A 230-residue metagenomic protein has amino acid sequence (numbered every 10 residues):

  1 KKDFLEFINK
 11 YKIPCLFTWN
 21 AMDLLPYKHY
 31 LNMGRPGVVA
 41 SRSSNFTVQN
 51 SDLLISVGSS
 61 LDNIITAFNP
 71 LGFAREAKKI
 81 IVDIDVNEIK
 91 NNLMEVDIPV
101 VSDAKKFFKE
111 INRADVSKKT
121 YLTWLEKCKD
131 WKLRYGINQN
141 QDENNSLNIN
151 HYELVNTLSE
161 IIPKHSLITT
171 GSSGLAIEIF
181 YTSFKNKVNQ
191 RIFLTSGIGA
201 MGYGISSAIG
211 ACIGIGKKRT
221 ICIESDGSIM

Functional and structural regions predicted by a protein language model:
K1, L61-D62, N148-I149, S228-M230: Active-site glycine- and acidic-residue-rich loops that bind and position anionic ligands or nucleotide-like cofactors
K1-V82, N186-K217: Glycine-rich, anion-gripping cofactor-binding loops and their flanking helix/strand elements in enzyme active sites
F4, K129-K217: Active-site diphosphate/adenylate-binding microenvironment
A21-P26, D62-N63, V86-K90, F107-F108 (+3 more regions): Short gly/pro/ser/thr-enriched loop/turn and capping motifs at secondary-structure boundaries
L53, L167, R219-I221: Structural motif
S59-S60, S173, S225-S228: Active-site metal-binding loops of divalent metal-dependent hydrolases
A77-S172: Phosphate/pyrophosphate-binding active-site segments
K218-M230: DG-centered beta-turn motif at the end of beta-strands
